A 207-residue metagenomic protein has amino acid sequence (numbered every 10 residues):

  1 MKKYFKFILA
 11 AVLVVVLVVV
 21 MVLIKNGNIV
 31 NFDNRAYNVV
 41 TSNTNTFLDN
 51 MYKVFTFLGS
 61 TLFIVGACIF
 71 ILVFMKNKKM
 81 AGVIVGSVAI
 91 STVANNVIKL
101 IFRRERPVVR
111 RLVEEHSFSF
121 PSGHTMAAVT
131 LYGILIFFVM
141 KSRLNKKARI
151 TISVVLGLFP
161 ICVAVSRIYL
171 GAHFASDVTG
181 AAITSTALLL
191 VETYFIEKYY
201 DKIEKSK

Functional and structural regions predicted by a protein language model:
M1-T61, L100-F102, R106-L112: N-terminal transmembrane-helix/juxtamembrane module of multi-pass inner/ER membrane proteins
F5-A10, Y52, K79-S87, A148-V155 (+1 more regions): Alpha-helical transmembrane segments of integral membrane proteins
A11-V15, V65, I84, V88-T92 (+2 more regions): Alpha-helical transmembrane spans of integral membrane proteins, capturing the lipid-embedded, hydrophobic core of TM
V16-V20, I90-V97, L158-R167: Aromatic-anchored segments of alpha-helical transmembrane domains
I24-N26, M75-K76, F102-R103, L170-G171 (+1 more regions): Short helix-capping/hinge motifs at transmembrane helix termini and TM-loop junctions
V30-N31, V73-N145: Membrane-interface loops
N45-N50, A94-E105, V163-Y169, V191-I196: Juxtamembrane membrane-interface segments at transmembrane alpha-helix termini
R111-K207: Membrane-embedded catalytic cores of phosphoryl/pyrophosphoryl-handling enzymes
